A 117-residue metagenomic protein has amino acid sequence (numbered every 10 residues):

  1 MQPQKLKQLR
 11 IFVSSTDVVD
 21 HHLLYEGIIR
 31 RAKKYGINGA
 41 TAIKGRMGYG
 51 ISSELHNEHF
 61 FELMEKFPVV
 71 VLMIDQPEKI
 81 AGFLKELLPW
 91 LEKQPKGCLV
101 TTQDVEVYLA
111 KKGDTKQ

Functional and structural regions predicted by a protein language model:
M1-Q117: Positively charged, small/polar-rich N-terminal and surface patches that mediate targeting and assembly and bind
